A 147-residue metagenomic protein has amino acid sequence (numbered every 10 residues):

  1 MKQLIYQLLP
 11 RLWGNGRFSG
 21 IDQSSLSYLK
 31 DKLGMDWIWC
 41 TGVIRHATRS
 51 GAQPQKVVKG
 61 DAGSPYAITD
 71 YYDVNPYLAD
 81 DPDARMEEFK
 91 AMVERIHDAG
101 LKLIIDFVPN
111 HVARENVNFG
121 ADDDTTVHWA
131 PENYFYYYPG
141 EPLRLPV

Functional and structural regions predicted by a protein language model:
M1-K102, N110-N133, P139-V147: N-terminal structural segment of carbohydrate-active enzymes
